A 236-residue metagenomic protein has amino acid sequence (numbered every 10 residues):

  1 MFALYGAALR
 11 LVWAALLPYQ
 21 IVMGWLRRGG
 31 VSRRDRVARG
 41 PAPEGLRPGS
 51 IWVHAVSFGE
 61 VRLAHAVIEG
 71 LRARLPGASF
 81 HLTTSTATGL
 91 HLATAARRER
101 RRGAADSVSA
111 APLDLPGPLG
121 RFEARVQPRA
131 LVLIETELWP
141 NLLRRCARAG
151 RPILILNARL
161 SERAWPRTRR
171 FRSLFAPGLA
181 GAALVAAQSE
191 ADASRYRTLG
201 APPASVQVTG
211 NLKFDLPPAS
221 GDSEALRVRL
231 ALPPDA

Functional and structural regions predicted by a protein language model:
M1-R10, R102: Compositionally biased, charge-rich terminal segments
L9-Y19: Signature of the first transmembrane helix
L17-P218: Active-site and donor-binding regions of nucleotide-sugar-utilizing enzymes
A231-A236: Short, intrinsically disordered, charge-balanced linker/junction segments flanking boundaries in proteins
